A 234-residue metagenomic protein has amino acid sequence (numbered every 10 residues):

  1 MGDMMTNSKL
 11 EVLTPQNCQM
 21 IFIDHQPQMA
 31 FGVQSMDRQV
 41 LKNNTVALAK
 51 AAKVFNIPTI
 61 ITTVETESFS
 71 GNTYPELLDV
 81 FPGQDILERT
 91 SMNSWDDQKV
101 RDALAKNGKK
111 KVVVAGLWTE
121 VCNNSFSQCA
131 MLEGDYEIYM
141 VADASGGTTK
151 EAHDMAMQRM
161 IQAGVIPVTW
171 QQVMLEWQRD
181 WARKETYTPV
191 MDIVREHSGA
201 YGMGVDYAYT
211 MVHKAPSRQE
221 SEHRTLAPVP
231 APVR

Functional and structural regions predicted by a protein language model:
G2-S91, K106, E137, D154-Q158 (+2 more regions): Active-site acidic carboxylates
V46, Q98, E120-N124: Glycine-rich phosphate-binding loop at the start of an alpha helix
V64-E65, S91, D143-G146, Q172-V173: Short, ordered loop/turn segments at secondary-structure junctions
T66-S70, M92-S94, T119-N123, T149: Acidic, metal-coordinating catalytic cores used for nucleic-acid/nucleotide bond scission and strand-transfer chemistry
S70-L77, R101, F126-M131: Distinct, well-ordered alpha-helical segments
R89-D102: Short phosphate-binding loop-to-helix
L104-K110: Glycine-rich phosphate-binding loop signature in dinucleotide/nucleotide-binding domains
K110-W170: A contiguous pocket-lining binding segment that forms or flanks enzyme active sites
